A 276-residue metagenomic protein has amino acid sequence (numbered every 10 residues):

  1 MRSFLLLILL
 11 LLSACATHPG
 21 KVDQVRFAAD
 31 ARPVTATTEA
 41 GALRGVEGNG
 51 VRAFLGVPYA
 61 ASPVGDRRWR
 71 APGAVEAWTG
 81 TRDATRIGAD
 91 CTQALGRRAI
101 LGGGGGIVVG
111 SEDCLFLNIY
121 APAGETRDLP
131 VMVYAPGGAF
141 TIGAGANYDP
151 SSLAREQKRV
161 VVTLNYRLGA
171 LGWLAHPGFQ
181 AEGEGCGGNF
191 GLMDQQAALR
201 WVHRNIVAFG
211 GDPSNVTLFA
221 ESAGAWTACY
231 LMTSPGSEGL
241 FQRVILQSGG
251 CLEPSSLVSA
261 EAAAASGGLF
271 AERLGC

Functional and structural regions predicted by a protein language model:
M1-F4: Positively charged n-region of N-terminal signal peptides that target proteins for export
L12-A14: C-terminal motif of bacterial Sec signal peptides marking the signal peptidase cleavage site
A16-N189: Non-catalytic accessory segments of hydrolases
G80-G106, Q180-A197, N215, W226-C276: Mature extracellular catalytic domain of secreted serine hydrolases with alpha/beta-hydrolase catalytic cores
A123-D128, P177-M193, A197-F219: Gly/Ser-rich "nucleophile elbow"/oxyanion-hole loop immediately N-terminal to the catalytic nucleophile in hydrolases
R127-V131, Q157-V162, D212-V216, S237-R243: Loop/turn elements at helix/coil->beta-strand transitions in domains of secreted/extracellular proteins
A220, G224: Gly/Ala-rich beta-loop-alpha elbow adjacent to hydrolase catalytic centers
